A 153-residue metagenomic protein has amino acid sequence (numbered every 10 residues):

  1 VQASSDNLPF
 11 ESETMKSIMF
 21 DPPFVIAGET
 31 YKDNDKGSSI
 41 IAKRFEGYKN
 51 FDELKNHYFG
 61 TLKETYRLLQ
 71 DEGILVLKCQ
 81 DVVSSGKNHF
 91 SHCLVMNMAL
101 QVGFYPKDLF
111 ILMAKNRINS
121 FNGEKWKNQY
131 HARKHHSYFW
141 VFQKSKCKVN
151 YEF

Functional and structural regions predicted by a protein language model:
V1-F153: Class I S-adenosyl-L-methionine-dependent methyltransferase catalytic core
